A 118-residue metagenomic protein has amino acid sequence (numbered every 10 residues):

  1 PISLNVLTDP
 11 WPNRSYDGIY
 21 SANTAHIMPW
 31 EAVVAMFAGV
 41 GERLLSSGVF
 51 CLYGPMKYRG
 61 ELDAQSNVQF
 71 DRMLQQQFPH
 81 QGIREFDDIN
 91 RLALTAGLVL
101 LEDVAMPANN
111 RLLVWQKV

Functional and structural regions predicted by a protein language model:
P1-P12: S-adenosyl-L-methionine
W11-I19: A short acidic, Gly/Pro-enriched loop at the edge of an enzyme's catalytic core that lines a small-molecule cofactor
G18-A25, W30-V33: A short beta-strand submotif of the Rossmann-like class I SAM-dependent methyltransferase core that lines
V34-S46: A short glycine-rich, Lys/Arg-flanked "PGG" loop and its adjoining helix->strand segment in the class I
L44-R59: Conserved beta-strand signature within the Rossmann-like core of class I S-adenosyl-L-methionine
Q65-E85, A105-M106: Acceptor-substrate binding/catalytic loop of class I
P79-G97: Short alpha-helix
G97-V118: Core SAM-dependent methyltransferase catalytic element
